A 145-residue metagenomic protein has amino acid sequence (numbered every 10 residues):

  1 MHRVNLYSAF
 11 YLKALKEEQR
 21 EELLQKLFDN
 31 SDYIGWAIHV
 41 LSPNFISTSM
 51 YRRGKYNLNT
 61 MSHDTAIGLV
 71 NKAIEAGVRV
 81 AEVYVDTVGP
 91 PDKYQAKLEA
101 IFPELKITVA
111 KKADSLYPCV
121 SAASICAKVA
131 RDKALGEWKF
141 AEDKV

Functional and structural regions predicted by a protein language model:
H2-V145: Acidic (Asp/Glu) carboxylate-rich active-site/surface patches
